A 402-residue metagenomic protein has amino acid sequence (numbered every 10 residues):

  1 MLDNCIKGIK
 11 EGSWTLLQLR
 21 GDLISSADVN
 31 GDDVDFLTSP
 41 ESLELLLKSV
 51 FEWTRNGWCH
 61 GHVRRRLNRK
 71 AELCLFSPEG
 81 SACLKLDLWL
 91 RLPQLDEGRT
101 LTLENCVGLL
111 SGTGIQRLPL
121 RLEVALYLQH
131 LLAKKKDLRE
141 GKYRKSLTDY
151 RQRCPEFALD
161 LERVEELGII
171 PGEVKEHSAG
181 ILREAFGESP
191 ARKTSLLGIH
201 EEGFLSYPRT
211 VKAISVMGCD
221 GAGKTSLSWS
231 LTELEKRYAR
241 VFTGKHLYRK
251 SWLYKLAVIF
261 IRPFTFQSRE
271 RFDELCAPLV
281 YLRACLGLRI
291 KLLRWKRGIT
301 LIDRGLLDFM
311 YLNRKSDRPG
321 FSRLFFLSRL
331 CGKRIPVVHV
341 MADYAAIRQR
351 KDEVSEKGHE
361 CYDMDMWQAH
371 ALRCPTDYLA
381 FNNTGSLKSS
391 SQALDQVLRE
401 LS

Functional and structural regions predicted by a protein language model:
M1-V34, T38-K212: Conserved NTP-donor binding/palm subdomain of two-metal-ion nucleotidyltransferases/polymerases, i.e., the charged
A179-P190, D352-S402: NTP-dependent small-molecule kinase module
V216: Hydrophobic anchor at the beta1->P-loop junction of P-loop NTPases
C219: P-loop (Walker A) phosphate-binding loop of NTP-binding proteins
K224: Conserved lysine of the Walker
L227: Hydrophobic positions on the alpha1 helix immediately C-terminal to the Walker A/P-loop
H246-D317: ATP-dependent small-molecule kinase phosphotransfer cores that center on conserved nucleotide phosphate-binding segments
I302-G305, R329-K351: Conserved phosphate-donor/acceptor-positioning beta-strand/loop module used by diverse small-molecule
